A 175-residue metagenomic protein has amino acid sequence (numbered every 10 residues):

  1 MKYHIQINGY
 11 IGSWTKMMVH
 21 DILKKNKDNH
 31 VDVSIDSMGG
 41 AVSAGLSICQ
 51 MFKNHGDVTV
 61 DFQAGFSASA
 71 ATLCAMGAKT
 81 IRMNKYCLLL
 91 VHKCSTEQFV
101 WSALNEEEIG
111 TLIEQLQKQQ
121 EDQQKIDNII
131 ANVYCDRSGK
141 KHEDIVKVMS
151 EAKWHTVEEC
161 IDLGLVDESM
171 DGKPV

Functional and structural regions predicted by a protein language model:
M1-V175: N-terminal organellar transit peptides
